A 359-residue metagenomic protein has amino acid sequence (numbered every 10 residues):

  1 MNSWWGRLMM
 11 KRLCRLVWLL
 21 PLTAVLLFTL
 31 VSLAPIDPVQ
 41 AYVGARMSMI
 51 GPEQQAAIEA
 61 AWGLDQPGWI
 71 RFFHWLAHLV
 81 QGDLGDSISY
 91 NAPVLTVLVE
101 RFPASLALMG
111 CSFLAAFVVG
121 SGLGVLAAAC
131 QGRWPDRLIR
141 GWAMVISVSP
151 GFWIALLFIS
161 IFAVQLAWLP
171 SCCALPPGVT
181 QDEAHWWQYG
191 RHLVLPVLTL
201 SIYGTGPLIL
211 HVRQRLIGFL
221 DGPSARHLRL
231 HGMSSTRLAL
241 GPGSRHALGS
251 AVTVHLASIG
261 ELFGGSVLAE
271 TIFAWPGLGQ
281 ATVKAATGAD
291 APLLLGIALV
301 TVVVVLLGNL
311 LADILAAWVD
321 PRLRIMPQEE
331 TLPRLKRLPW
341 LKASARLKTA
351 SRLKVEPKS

Functional and structural regions predicted by a protein language model:
N2-R7, L20, L98-P135, G151 (+3 more regions): Alpha-helical transmembrane segments of integral membrane proteins, especially multi-pass inner/plasma-membrane
M10-L16: N-terminal signal-anchor/signal peptide hydrophobic helix marking the start of the first transmembrane segment
L20-I70, L166-W186: Hydrophobic alpha-helical transmembrane segments of membrane transport/permease proteins and related membrane-embedded
L20-T29, V145-F162, V254-G260: Hydrophobic alpha-helical membrane-insertion segments
M49-Q81, F273-A285: Short hydrophobic, aromatic-rich alpha-helical segments embedded in or entering the lipid bilayer of multi-pass
E59-G68, G85-Y90, V94, P176-L193 (+1 more regions): Membrane-interfacial helix-loop-helix junctions in multi-pass membrane proteins
P67-C111: Individual transmembrane alpha-helix segments
G141-G206: Membrane-water interface segments at transmembrane-helix boundaries in multipass membrane proteins
